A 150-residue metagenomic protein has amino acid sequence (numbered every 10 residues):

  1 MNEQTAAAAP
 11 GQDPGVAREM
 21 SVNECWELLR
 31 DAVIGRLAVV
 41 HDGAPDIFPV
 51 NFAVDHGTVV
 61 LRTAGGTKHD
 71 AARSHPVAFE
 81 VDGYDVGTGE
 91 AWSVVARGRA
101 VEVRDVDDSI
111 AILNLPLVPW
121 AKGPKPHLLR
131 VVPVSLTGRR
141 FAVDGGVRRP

Functional and structural regions predicted by a protein language model:
M1-L29, P150: Extreme N-terminal tail/first-helix region
A32-A64, F79: Short beta-strand segments
G43, T67-H69, G145: Short, surface-exposed beta-strand-loop junctions and turns on beta-sheet-rich folds
T58-V60, R130, T137: General beta-strand recognition
G65-H127, P133-S135: Short, structured beta-strand-loop surface elements
A91, R140-D144: A short secondary-structure junction signal
V131, V143-R149: Edge beta-strand at a domain terminus
